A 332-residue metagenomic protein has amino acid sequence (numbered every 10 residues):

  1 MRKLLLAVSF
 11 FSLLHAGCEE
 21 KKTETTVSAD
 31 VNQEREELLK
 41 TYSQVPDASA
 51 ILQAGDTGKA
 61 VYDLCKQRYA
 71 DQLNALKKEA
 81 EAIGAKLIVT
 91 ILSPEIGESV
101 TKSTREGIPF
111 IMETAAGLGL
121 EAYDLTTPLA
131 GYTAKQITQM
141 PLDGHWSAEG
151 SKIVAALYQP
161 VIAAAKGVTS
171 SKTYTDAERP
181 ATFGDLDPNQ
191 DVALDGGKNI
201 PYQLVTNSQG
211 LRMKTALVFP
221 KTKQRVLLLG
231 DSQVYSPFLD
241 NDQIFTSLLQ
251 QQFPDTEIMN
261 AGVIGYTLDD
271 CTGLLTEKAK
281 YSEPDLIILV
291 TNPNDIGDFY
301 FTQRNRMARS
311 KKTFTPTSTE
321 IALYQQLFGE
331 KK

Functional and structural regions predicted by a protein language model:
L4-S12: Sec-dependent N-terminal signal peptides
L14-G17: C-terminal motif of bacterial Sec signal peptides marking the signal peptidase cleavage site
E19-E113, L125-Q136, R212, Q243 (+1 more regions): Serine-dependent acyl-ester chemistry module
E24, A29-D56, Y69-A70, N74-K77 (+5 more regions): Membrane/wall-proximal cationic-aromatic binding patches
S147-E149: Accessory beta->alpha helical hairpin/"wing" motif in late/C-terminal subdomains of nucleic-acid enzymes
R225-L229, M259, I287: Conserved beta-strand elements of the Class I
N260-T267: Short beta->alpha junction loops
G273-S282: Short, well-structured alpha-helical segments in soluble
